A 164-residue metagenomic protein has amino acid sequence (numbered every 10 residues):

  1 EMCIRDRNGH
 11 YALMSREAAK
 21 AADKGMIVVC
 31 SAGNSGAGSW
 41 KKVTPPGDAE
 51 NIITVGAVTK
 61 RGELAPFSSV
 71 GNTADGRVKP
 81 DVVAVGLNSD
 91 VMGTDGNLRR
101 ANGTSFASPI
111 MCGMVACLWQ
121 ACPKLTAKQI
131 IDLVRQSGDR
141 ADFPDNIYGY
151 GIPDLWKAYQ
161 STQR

Functional and structural regions predicted by a protein language model:
E1-D48, A74-R77, M92-N102, F106-S108 (+2 more regions): Substrate-binding/access-modulating region of protease and related hydrolase catalytic domains
A22, I27-S31, I53-G56, D81-A84 (+3 more regions): Structural recognition of the beta-strand scaffold that forms the well-ordered cores of secreted hydrolase catalytic
A32-G36, V58-R61, N88, R135-R140: Acidic, glycine-rich active-site loops and adjacent beta-strand->loop/helix elements that engage anionic groups
G33, A158-R164: Secreted peptidase-domain scaffold signal
A37, K60, N72-R77, L118-K124 (+1 more regions): Flexible, small-residue-rich helix->loop connector segments that border functional cores
T44-K60: Structural recognition of alpha->loop->beta junctions
S68-N88: Internal glycine-rich alpha/beta core junctions
G86-Y148, I152, W156, Q160: Hydrolase catalytic cores
